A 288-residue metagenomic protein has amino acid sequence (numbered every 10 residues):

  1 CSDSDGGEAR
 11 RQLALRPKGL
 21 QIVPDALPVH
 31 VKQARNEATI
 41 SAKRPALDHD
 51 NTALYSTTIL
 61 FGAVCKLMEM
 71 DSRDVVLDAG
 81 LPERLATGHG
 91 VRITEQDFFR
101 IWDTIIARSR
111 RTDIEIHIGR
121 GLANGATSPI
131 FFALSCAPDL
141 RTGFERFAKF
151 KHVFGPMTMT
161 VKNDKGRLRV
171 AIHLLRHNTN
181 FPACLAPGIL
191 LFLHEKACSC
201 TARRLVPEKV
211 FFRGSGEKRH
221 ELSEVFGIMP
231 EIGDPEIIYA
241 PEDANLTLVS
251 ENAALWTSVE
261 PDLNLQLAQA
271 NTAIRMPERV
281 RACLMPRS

Functional and structural regions predicted by a protein language model:
C1, R10, R16-V170, F192 (+1 more regions): N-terminal low-complexity or simple alpha-helical regulatory segments that function as activation/interaction modules
I59, R141, A183-L191, E195 (+4 more regions): Short, well-ordered alpha-helical segments
I106, A148, L190-H194, C198 (+2 more regions): Generic solvent-exposed, charged/amphipathic alpha-helical segments that serve as macromolecular interface scaffolds
S128-A133, L175-T179, N245-L246, L263-Q266: Short hinge/gating elements
M157-A244: DNA-contacting interfaces and partner/effector-binding or oligomerization modules in DNA-centric proteins
G216-S288: Extended mid-to-C-terminal alpha-helical interaction segments
